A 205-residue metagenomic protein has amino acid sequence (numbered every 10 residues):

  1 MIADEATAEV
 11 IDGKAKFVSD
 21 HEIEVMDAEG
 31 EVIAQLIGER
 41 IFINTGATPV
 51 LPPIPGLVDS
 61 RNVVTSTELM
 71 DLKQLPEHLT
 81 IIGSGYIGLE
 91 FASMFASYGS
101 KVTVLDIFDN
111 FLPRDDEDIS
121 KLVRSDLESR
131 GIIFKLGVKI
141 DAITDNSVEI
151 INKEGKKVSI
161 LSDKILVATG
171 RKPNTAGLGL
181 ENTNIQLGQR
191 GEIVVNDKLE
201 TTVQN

Functional and structural regions predicted by a protein language model:
M1-G38, R114-V138, N146: N-terminal Rossmann-like dinucleotide/flavin-binding domain of flavoprotein oxidoreductases that bind FAD/FMN
E31-R40, G155-K164, V203: Core beta-strand elements of the Rossmann-like FAD/NAD(P) dinucleotide-binding domain in flavoenzyme oxidoreductases
G38-R40, N44-V50, S162-T175: Glycine-/small-residue-rich beta->alpha transition segments that form the dinucleotide
L51-P53, L89-E90, N174-G177: Glycine/Thr-rich phosphate-binding loops of Rossmann-like dinucleotide-binding domains
S60-L75, K164-N205: FAD-site-proximal beta/loop scaffold in flavoenzymes
M70-D71, P76-T80, Y86-K157: Rossmann-like dinucleotide-binding cores of NAD(P)H-dependent redox enzymes
